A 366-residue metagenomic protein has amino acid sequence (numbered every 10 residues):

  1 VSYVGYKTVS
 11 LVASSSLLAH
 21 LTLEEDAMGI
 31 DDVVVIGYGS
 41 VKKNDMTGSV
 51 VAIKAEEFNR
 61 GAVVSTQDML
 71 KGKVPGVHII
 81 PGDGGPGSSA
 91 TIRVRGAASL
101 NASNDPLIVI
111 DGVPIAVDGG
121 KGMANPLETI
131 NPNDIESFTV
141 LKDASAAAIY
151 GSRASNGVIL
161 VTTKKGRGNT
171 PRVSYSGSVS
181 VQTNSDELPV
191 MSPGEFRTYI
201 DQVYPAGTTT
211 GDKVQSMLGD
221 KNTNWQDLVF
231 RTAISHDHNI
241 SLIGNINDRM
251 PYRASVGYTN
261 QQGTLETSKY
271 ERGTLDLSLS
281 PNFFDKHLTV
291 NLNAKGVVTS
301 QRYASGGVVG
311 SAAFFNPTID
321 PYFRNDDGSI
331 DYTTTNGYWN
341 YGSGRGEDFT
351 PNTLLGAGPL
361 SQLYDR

Functional and structural regions predicted by a protein language model:
V1-V297, S305, F349-T353: Short, small/polar-rich motifs associated with maturation and membrane association, primarily at protein termini
D220, V297, R302-R366: Acidic/polar loop-and-plug regions of large Gram-negative outer-membrane beta-barrel proteins
